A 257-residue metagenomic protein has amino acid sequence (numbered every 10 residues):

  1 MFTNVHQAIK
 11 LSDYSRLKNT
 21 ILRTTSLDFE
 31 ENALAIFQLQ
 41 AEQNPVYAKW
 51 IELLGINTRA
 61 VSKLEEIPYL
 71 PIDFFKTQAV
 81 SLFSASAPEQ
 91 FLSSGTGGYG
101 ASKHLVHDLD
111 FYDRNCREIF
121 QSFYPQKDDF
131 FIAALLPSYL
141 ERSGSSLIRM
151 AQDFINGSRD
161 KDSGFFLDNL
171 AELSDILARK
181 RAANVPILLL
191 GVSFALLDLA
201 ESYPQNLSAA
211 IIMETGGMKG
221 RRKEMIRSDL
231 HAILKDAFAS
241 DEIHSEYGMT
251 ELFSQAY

Functional and structural regions predicted by a protein language model:
F2-V46, D129-F131, S138, D153-Y257: Active-site glycine/GP-rich loop and adjacent strand/helix microenvironment that borders small-molecule binding pockets
L27, E31, L39-L92, Y99-L105 (+1 more regions): Active-site diphosphate/adenylate-binding microenvironment
S94-T96, D108, L135-S138: Beta-hairpin (beta-strand-turn-beta-strand) motif
G97-G100, T250: Gly/Ser/Thr-rich beta-alpha loop segments that engage phosphate groups in nucleotides
A101-L105, S143-S146, A200-S202: Short, conserved acidic/polar surface loops in the N-terminal third of protein domains
H107, F111-N115, R149, D229: A general alpha-helical scaffold signature found inside nucleotide-binding enzyme cores
Q121-Q152: Conserved AMP-binding loop of ANL adenylate-forming enzymes
